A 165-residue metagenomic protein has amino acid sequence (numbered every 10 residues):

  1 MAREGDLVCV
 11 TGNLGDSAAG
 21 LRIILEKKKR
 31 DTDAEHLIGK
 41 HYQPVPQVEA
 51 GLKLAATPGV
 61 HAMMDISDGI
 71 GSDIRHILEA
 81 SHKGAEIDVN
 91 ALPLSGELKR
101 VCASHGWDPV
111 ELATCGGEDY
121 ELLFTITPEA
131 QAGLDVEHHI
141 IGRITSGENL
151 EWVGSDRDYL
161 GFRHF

Functional and structural regions predicted by a protein language model:
M1-K53: Short, acidic (Asp/Glu-rich) active-site segment that either coordinates a divalent metal cofactor
A56, V60-F165: Glycine-/charge-enriched secondary-structure boundary and capping motifs
